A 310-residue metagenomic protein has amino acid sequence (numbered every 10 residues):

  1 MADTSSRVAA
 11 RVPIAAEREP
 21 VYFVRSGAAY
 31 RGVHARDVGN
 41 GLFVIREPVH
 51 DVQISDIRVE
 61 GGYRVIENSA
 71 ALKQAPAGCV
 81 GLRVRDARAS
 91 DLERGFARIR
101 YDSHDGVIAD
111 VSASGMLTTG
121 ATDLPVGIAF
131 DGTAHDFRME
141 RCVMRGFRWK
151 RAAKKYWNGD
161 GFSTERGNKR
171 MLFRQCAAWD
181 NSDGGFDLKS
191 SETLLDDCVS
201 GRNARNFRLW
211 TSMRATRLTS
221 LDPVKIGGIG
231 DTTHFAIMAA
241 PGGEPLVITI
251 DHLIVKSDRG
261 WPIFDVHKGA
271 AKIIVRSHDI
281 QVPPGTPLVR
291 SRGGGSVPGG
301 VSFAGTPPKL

Functional and structural regions predicted by a protein language model:
M1-A2, R64: Bacterial/eukaryotic Sec-type N-terminal signal peptides
D3-E17, G243-E244, H267-L310: Acidic, glycine- and Ser/Thr-rich low-complexity intrinsically disordered tracts in extracellular/secreted proteins
S5-R25, A29-H34, F43-D56: Surface-exposed repetitive/solenoidal architectures
R11-V21, D37-R46, G61-A75, D91-R100 (+7 more regions): Extracellular beta-strand/beta-solenoid scaffold signature
G27-D37, H50-G61, A77-D91, H104-T118 (+7 more regions): Right-handed parallel beta-helix
